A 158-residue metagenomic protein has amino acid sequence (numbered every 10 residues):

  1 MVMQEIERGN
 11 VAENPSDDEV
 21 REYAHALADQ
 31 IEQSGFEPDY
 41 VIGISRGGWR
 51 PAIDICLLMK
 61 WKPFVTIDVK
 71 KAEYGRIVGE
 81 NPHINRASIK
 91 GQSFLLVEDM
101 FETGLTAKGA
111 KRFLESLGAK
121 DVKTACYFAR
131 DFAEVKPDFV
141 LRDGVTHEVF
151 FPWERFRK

Functional and structural regions predicted by a protein language model:
M1-K158: PRPP-associated nucleotide enzymes
